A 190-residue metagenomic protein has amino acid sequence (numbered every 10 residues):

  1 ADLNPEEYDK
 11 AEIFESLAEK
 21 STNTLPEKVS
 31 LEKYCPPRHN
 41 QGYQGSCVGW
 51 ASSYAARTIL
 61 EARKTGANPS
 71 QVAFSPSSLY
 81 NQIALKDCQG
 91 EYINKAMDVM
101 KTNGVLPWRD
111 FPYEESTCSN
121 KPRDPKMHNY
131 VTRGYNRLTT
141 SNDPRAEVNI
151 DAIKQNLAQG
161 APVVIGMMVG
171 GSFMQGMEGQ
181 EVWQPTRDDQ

Functional and structural regions predicted by a protein language model:
A1-G45, G49-F74, C88-W108: Structured alpha-helical subdomains that flank or immediately precede key functional sites
L25, S53-R57, Q82-Q190: Predominantly the structural core of cysteine protease catalytic domains
A73-Q82: Histidine/cysteine- and/or acidic
